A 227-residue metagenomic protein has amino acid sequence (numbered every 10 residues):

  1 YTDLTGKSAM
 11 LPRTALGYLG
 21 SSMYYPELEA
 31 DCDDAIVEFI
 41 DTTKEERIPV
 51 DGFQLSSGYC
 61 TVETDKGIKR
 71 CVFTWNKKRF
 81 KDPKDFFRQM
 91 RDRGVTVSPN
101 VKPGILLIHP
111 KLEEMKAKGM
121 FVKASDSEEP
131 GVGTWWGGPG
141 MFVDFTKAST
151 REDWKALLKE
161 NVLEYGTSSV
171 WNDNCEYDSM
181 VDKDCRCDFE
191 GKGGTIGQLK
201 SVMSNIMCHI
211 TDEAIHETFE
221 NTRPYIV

Functional and structural regions predicted by a protein language model:
Y1-V227: Catalytic-domain carbohydrate-binding cleft regions of carbohydrate-active enzymes
